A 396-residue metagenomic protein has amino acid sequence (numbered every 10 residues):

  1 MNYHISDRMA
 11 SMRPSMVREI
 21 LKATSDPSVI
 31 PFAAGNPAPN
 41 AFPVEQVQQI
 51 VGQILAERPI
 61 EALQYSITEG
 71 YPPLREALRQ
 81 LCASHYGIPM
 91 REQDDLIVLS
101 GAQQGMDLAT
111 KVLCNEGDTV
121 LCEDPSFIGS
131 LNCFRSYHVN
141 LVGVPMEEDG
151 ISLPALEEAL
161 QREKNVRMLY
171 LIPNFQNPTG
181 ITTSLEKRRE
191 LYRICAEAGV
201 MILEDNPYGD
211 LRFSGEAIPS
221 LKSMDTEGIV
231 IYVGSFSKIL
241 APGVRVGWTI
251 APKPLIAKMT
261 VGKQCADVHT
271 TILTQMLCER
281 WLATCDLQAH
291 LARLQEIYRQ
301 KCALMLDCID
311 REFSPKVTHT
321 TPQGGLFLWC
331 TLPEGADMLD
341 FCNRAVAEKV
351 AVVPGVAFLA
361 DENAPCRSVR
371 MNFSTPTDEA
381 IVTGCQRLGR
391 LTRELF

Functional and structural regions predicted by a protein language model:
M1, A347, E362-F396: PLP-dependent enzyme catalytic core of the Aspartate aminotransferase-like
R8-G101, L108, A283-T284, A351 (+1 more regions): N-terminal small-domain helix-loop-helix segment of the aminotransferase-like
P27, Y137, E197-A198, G228 (+2 more regions): Helix C-cap/helix->beta junction micro-motif
V29, P207, V346-R370: Conserved PLP cofactor-binding pocket of PLP-dependent enzymes
E61-A198, L203, G209-E227, Y298 (+1 more regions): Conserved core of the PLP fold type I
T226-E296: Conserved core segment of the aminotransferase class I/II
E279, E296-L306, T318-T331: Conserved glycine-rich beta-strand-loop-beta hairpin in the small C-terminal domain of fold type I
K316-K349: Conserved PLP-binding catalytic core of the aspartate aminotransferase-like
